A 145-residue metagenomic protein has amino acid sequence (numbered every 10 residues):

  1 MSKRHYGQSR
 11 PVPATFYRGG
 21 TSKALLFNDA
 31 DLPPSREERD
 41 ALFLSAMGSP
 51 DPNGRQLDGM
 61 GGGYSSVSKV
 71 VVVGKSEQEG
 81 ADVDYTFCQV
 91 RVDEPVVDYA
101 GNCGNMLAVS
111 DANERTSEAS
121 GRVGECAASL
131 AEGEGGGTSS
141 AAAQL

Functional and structural regions predicted by a protein language model:
S2-L145: A glycine-rich beta-to-alpha transition motif near the start of alpha/beta enzyme domains, typified by
